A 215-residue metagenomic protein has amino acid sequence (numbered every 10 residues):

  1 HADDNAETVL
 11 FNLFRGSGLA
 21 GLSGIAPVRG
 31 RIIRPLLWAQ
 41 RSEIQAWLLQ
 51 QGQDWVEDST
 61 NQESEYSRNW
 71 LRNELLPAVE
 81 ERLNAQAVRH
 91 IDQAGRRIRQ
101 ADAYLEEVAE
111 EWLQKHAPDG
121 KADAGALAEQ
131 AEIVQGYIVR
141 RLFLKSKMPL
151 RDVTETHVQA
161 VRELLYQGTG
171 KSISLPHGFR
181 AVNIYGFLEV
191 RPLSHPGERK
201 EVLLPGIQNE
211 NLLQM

Functional and structural regions predicted by a protein language model:
H1-A2, R180: Short polar/acidic secondary-structure junctions
D3, E7-A94, I98, Q114 (+1 more regions): Catalytic subdomain that performs nucleotidyl-dependent activation
F14, P27-R29, N73, E80 (+1 more regions): AMP-forming adenylation/ATP pyrophosphatase catalytic core
